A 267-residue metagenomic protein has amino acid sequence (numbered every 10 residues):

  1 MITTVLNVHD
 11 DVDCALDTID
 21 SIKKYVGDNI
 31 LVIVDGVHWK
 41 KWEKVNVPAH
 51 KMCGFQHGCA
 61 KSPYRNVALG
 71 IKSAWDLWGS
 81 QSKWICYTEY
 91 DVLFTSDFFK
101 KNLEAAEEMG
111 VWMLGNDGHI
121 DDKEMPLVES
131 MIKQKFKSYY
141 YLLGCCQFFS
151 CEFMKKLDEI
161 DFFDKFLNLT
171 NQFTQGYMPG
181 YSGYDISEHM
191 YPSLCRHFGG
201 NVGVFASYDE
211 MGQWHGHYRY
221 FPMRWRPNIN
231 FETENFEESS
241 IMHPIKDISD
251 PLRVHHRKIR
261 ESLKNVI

Functional and structural regions predicted by a protein language model:
M1-L16: N-proximal low-complexity "stem/linker" segments adjacent to membrane-targeting elements
N7-D10, V34-V37, E89-Y90: Structural motif
D11, G58-V67, L142-C145, S150: Phosphate/oxyanion-binding active-site loops and adjacent basic polyanion-contact surfaces
D20-N29: Short, acidic, metal-binding catalytic loop of nucleotide-sugar glycosyltransferases
G36-S82: Active-site-proximal specificity loops/subdomain of glycosyltransferases
Q81-L93: Short beta-strand-to-loop acidic/aromatic patch adjacent to the donor-nucleotide binding site
L93-P192: Conserved catalytic core of nucleotide-sugar-dependent glycosyltransferases
L167-I267: C-terminal catalytic/acceptor-binding lobe
